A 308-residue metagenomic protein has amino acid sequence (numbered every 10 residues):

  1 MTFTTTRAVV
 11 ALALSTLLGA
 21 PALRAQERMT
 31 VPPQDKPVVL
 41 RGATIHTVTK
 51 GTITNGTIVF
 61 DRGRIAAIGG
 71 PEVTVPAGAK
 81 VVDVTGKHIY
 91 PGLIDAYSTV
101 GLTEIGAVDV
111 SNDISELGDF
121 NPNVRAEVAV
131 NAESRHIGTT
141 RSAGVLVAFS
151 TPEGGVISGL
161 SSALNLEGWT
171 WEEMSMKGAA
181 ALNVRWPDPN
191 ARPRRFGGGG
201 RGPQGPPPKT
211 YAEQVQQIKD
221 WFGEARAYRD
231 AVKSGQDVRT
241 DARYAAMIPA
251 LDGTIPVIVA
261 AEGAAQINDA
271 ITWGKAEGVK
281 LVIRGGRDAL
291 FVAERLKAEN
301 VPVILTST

Functional and structural regions predicted by a protein language model:
M1-T5: N-terminal secretory signal peptides that target proteins for export/translocation
V9-A20: Bacterial N-terminal signal peptides
L23-E27: Boundary at the C-terminal end of the N-terminal hydrophobic targeting segment
T30-V31, I45, T49-Y90: Histidine-rich, glycine-flanked metal-binding segment
V38-L40, T74-E127, S142: Replace "His-x-His-based motif
A107-A129, T170, R192-P193, G199-G200 (+1 more regions): Active-site gating loops and adjacent loop-to-helix segments of metal-dependent hydrolytic enzymes
V130-V282: Polyanionic/metal-chelating signatures
G274-K280, K297-I304: Glycine-enriched alpha-helix->loop->beta-strand junction motifs that scaffold or abut catalytic
